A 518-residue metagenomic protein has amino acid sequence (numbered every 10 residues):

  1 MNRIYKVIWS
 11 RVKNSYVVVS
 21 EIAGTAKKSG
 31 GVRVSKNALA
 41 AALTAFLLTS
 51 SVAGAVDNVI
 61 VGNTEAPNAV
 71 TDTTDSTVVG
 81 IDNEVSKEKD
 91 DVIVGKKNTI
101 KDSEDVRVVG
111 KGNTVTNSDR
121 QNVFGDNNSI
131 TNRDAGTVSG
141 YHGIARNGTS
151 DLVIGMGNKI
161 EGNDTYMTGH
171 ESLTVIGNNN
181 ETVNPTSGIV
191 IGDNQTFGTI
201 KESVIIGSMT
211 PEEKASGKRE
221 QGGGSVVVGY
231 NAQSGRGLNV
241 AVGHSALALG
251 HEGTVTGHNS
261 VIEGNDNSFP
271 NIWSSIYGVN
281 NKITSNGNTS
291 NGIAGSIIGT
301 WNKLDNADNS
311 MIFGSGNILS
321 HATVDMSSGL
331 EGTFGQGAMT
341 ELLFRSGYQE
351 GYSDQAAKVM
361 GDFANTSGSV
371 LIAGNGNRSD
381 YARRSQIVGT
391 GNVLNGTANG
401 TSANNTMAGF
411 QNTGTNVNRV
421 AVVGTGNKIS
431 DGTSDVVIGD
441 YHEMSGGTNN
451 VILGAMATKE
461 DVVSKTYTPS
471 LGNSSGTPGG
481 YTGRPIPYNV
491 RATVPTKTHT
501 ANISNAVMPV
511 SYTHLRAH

Functional and structural regions predicted by a protein language model:
M1-Y5: Short acidic, Pro/Gly- and aromatic-enriched capping/linker segments at domain boundaries
I8, V12, V17, G24-G54: Gram-negative bacterial Sec-dependent N-terminal signal peptides
A55-K96: N-terminal segments that cap or nucleate solenoid repeat domains
G62, G80, E88, G95 (+38 more regions): Periodic glycine anchor positions in long extracellular repeat architectures
T74, K87-D90, D102-V106, N117-R120 (+21 more regions): Short glycine/acidic-rich loop motifs that flank beta-strands on beta-rich extracellular proteins
D90, E104-V106, D119-Q121, D134-Y141 (+18 more regions): Extracellular beta-strand/beta-solenoid scaffold signature
G207-K218, G287-N288, G316-F363, T397-N399 (+2 more regions): Acidic/polar low-complexity surface segments
T513-H518: Conserved small/polar residues in nucleotide/adenosyl-binding loops
